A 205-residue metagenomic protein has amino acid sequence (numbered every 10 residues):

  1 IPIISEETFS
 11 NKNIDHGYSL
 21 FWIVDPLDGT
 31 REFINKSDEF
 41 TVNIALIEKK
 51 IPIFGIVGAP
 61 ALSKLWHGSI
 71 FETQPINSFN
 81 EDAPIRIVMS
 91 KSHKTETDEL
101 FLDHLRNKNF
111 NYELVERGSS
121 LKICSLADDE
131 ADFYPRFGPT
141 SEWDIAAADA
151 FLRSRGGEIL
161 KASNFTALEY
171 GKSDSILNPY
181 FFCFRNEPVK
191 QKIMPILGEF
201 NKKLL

Functional and structural regions predicted by a protein language model:
I1-L27, L100-D103, R117, C124 (+3 more regions): N-terminal subdomain of lithium-sensitive/metallo-dependent phosphomonoesterases centered on the IMPase/IPPase/PAP
I3, T30, A59, G68 (+4 more regions): Residue-level signal for inorganic ion chemistry
H16-F71: DPxDG-like acidic metal-binding loop motif
I47-I51, P60-L62, I70-T73, S92-H93 (+3 more regions): Short loop segments at secondary-structure junctions
P60, H93, G118-L121, T140: Short beta->alpha linker loops
P75-D98, H104, K108-R117: Short loop->beta-strand "edge-of-pocket" segments that line small-molecule binding or catalytic clefts across diverse
D103-R106, C124-L205: Oxyanion/phosphate-interacting regions
